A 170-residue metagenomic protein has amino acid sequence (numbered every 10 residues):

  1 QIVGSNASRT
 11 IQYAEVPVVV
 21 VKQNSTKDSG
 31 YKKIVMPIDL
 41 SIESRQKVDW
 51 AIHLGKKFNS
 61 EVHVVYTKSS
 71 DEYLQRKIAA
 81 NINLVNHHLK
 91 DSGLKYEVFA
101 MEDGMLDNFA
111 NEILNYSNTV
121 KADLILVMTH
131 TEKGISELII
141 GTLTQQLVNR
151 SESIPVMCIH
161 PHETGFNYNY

Functional and structural regions predicted by a protein language model:
Q1-S25, N118-Y168: Gly/Ser-rich helix-loop-strand patches that form or flank binding pockets for ribonucleotide-derived cofactors
Q12-Y13, N24-V65, D71-D91, T119 (+2 more regions): Short acidic/Ser/Thr-enriched loop-to-helix initiation segments
V19, V35, E61-H63, E97 (+1 more regions): A structural signal for isolated positions on well-ordered beta-strands in alpha/beta enzyme cores
S44, L106, E137-I140: A conditional alpha-helix N-cap/helix-loop micro-motif detector
L89-F99: Nucleotide-activated donor-binding/catalytic signature segment of Leloir-type glycosyltransferases, i.e., the conserved
V98-L106: Short beta->alpha junction loops
